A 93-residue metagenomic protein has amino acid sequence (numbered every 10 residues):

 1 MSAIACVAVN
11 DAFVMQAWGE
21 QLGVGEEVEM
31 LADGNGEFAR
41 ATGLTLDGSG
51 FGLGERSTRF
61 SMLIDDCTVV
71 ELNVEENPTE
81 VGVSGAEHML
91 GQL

Functional and structural regions predicted by a protein language model:
M1-L93: Chalcogenol-based redox active-site neighborhoods
